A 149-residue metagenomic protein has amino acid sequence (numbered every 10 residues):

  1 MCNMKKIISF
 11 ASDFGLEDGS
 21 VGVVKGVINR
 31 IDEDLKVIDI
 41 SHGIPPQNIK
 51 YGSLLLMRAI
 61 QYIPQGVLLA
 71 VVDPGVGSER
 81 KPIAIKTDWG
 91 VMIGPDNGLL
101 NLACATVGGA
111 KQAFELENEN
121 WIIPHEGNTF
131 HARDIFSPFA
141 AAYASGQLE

Functional and structural regions predicted by a protein language model:
C2-E79: N-terminal glycine-/serine-/threonine-rich phosphate-binding loop
V21, R80-A84, C104-V107: Short acidic, glycine/serine/threonine-rich loops at helix termini
G26, L54, N97-N101, R133-A141: Residues on a specific face of well-ordered alpha-helices
V27-R30, A84-V91, G109-A110: A glycine- and small-aliphatic-rich helix-loop capping segment at beta-alpha/alpha-beta transitions that lines
P45, M92, L99-L102: Short gly/pro/ser/thr-enriched loop/turn and capping motifs at secondary-structure boundaries
G77-G90, D96-N97: Short Gly/Thr/Asp-enriched flexible loops that form oxyanion-binding sites at enzyme active sites
G109, F114, I123-E149: Anionic-ligand-binding alpha/beta catalytic cores of soluble enzymes and soluble regulatory domains that recognize
